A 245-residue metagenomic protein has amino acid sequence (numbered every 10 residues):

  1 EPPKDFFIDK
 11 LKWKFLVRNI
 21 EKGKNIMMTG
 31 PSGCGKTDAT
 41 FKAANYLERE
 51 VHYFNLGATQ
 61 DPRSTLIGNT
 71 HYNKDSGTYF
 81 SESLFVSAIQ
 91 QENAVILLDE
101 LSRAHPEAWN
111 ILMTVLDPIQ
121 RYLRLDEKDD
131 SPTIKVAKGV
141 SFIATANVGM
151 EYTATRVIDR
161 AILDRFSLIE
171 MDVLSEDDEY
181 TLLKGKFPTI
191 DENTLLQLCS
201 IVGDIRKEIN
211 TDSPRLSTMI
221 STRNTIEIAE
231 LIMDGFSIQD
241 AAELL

Functional and structural regions predicted by a protein language model:
E1-F6, K22, S175-L245: Alpha-helical lid/collar subdomain of P-loop NTPases
E1-L196: AAA+ P-loop NTPase catalytic core and its hallmark functional loops
